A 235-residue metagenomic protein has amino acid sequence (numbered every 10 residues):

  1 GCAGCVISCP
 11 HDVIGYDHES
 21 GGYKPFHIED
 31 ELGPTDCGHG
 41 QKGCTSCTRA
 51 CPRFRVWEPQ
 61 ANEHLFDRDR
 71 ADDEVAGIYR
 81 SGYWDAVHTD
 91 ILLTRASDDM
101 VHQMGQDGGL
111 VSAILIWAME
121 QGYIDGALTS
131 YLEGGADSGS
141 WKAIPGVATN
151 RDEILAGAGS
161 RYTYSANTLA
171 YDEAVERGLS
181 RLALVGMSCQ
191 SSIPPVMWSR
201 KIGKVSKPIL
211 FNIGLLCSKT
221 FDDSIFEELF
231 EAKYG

Functional and structural regions predicted by a protein language model:
G4-F26, G40-D69: Iron-sulfur cluster-binding cysteine motifs and their immediate structural context in ferredoxin-like electron-transfer
P10, I28-T35, L110-W117: Short alpha-helical segments and helix-capping/turn motifs at coil-helix boundaries
G21-D36, L92-V101: Glycine-/proline-rich flexible loop or hinge segments
I28-A50, Y83, M104: Short Fe-S-cluster ligation motifs
V56-G235: Iron-sulfur-associated redox domains of electron-transfer enzymes in respiratory and anaerobic energy metabolism
